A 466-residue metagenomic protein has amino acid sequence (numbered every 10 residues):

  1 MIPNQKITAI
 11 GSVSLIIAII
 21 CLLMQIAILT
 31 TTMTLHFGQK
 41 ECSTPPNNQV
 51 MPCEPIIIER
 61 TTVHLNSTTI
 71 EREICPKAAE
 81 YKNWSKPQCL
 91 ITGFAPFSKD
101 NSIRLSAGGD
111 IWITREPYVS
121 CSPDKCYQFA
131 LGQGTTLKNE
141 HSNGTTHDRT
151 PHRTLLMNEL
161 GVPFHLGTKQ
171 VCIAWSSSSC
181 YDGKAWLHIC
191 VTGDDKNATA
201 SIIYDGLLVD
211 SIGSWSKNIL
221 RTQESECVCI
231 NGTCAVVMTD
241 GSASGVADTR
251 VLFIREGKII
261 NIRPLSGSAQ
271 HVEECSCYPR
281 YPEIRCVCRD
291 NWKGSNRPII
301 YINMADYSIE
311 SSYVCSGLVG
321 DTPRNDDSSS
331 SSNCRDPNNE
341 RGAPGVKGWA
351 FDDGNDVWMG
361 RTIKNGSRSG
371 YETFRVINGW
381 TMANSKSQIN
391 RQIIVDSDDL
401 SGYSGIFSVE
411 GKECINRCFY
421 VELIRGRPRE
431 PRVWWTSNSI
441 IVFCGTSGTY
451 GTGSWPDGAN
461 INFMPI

Functional and structural regions predicted by a protein language model:
M1-K6: Short, low-complexity, Lys/Arg-enriched N-terminal segments of secretory-pathway carbohydrate enzymes
I7, G11-S14, C21-E41: Heptad-repeat coiled-coil amphipathic alpha-helices that mediate oligomerization/assembly
V13-I16, M24, E59, I70: Generic short amphipathic/hydrophobic targeting helices enriched at N-termini, encompassing Sec-type signal peptides
V50-Q223, V228-E273, Y278-E340, F351-R425 (+2 more regions): Beta-rich carbohydrate-recognition and catalytic domains
G348: Active-site/ligand-binding surface loops and adjacent short beta/alpha elements that line catalytic pockets across
R432: Extracellular attachment/recognition segments
